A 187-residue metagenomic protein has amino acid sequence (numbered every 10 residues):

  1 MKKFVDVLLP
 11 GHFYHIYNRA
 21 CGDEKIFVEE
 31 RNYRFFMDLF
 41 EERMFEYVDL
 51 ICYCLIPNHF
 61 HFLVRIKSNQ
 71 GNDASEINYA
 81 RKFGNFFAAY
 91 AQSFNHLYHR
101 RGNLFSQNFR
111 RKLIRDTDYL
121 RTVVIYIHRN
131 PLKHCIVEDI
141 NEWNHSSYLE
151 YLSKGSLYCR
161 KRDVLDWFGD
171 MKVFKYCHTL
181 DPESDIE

Functional and structural regions predicted by a protein language model:
M1-Y14, N18-P57, I66-E187: Short Pro-Cys-Gly-centered "Cys-loop" motif that presents a nucleophilic cysteine in a tight turn
L63: Active-site His/Glu-centered metal-binding helix of metallohydrolases
